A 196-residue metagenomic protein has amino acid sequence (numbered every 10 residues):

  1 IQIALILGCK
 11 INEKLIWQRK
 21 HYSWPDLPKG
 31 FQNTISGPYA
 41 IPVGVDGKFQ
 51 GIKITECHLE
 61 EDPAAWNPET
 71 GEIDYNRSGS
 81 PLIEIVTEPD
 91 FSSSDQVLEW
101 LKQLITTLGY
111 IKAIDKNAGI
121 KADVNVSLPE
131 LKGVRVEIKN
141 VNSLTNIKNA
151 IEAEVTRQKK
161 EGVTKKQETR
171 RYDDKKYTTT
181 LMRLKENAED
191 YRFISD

Functional and structural regions predicted by a protein language model:
I1-D196: Basic, nucleic-acid-interacting segments
